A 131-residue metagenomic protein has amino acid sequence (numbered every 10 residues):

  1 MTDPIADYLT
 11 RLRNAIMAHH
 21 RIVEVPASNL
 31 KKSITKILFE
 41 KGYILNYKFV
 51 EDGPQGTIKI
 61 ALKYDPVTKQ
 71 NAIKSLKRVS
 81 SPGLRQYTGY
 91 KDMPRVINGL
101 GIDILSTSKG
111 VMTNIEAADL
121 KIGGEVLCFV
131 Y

Functional and structural regions predicted by a protein language model:
M1-Y131: Core subunits and conserved enzymes of cellular information-processing and envelope-translocation systems across
